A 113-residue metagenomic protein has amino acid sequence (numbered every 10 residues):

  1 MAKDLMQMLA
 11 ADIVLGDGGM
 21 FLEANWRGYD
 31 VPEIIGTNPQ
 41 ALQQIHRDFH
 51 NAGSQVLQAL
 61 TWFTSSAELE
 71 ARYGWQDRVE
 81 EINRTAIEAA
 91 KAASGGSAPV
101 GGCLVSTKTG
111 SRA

Functional and structural regions predicted by a protein language model:
M1-A113: Domain-level signal for soluble alpha/beta catalytic cores
